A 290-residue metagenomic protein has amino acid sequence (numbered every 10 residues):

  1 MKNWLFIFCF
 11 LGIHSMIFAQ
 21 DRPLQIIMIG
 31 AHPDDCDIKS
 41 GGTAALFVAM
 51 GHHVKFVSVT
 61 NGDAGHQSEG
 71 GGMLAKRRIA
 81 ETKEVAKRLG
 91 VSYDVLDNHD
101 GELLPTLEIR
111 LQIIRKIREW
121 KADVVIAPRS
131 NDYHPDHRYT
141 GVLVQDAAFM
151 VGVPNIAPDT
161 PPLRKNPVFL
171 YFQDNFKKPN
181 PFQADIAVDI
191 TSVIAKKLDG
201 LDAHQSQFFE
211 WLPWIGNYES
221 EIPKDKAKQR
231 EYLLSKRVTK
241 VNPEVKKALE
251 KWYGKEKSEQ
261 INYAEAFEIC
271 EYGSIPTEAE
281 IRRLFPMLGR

Functional and structural regions predicted by a protein language model:
W4-I13: Sec-dependent N-terminal signal peptides
F18-W120, V142, M150, T160-P161: Active-site rim/loop-helix segments in enzyme catalytic domains that contact anionic ligands
H66-E69, N180-A184: Short acidic, glycine/proline-rich loop/turn micro-motifs
I109, D136-V144, K165, V193 (+1 more regions): Internal, well-ordered alpha-helical segments in soluble enzyme and binding-protein domains
K116-T160: Active-site adenylate/phosphate-handling loop in enzymes that bind or generate adenylated species
V142, D146, F169-Y171, I186: Functional cores that coordinate and move charged inorganic groups
N155-P158, L163-K165, N180, I186-R290: C-terminal accessory domains and tails appended to enzymatic cores
R164-D174: Extended hydrophobic secondary-structure segments that form protein cores and membrane-embedded regions
